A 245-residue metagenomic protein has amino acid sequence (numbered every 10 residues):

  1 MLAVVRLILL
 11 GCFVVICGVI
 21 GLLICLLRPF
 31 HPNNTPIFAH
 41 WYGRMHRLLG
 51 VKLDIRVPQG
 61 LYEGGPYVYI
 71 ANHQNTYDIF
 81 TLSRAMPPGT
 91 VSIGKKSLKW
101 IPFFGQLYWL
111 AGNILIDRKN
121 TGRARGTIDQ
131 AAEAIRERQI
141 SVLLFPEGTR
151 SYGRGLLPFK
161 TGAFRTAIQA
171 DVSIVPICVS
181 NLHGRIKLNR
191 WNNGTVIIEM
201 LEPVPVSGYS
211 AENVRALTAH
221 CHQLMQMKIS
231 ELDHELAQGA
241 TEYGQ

Functional and structural regions predicted by a protein language model:
M1-L26, P36, Q59-Y62, A216-Q245: Membrane-interfacial terminal anchoring regions of lipid-handling membrane enzymes
C17-A39, L48-L49, L61-T121: Catalytic core of membrane glycerolipid acyltransferases/transacylases, capturing the structured, soluble-facing
L49-R56, R125-G126, S180-H183: Short gly/ser/thr-rich secondary-structure transition/capping motifs
I55, Y69, S92, I198-M200: Generic preference for hydrophobic
P66-Y67, Q139-L143: Loop/turn-to-beta-strand initiation segments
H73-N75, E147-S151: Short glycine-rich anion-binding loops that position phosphate/pyrophosphate groups of nucleotides and phosphorylated
F103-Q106, S141-L143, Y152-H220: A cross-family acyltransferase "interaction/gating" segment
I116, R123-A132: Anionic-ligand binding region
